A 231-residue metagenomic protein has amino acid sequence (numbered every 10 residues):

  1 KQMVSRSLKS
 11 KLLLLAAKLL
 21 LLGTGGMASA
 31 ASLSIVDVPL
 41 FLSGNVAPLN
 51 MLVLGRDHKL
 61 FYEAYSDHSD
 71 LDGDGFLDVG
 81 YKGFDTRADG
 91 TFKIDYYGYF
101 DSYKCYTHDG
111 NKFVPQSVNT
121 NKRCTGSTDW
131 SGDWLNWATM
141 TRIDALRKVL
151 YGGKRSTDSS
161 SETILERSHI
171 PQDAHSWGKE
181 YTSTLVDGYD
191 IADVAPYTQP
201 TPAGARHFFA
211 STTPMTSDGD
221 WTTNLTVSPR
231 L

Functional and structural regions predicted by a protein language model:
K1-K11: N-terminal secretory signal peptides that target proteins for export/translocation
K9-S10, A17, A28: N-terminal secretory/membrane-targeting segments
K11-L14, L40-F41: Short N-terminal leader segment in a subset of presequences, especially plant chloroplast and some mitochondrial
L14-T24: Bacterial N-terminal signal peptides
A28-L231: Extended N-terminal export/anchoring regions of large proteins
